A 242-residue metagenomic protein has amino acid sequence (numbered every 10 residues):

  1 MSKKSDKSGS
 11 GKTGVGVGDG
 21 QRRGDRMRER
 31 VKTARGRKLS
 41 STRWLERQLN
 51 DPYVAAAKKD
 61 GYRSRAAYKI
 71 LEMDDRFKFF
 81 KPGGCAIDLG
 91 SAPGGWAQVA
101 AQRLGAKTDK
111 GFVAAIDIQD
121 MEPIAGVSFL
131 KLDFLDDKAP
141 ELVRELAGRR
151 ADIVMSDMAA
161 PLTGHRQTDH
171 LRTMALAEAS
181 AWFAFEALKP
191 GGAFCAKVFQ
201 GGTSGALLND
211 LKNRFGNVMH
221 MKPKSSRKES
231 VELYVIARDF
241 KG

Functional and structural regions predicted by a protein language model:
S2-P82, A101: Class I SAM-dependent methyltransferase Rossmann-like catalytic core, especially the SAM/SAH-binding loop
K81-A92: Conserved class I S-adenosyl-L-methionine
G83, K107-K110, L188-A193: Short glycine-dipeptide loop
P93-T108: Conserved SAM-binding loop of SAM-dependent methyltransferases across substrates and taxa, primarily the Class I
D109-F112, I116-T163: S-adenosyl-L-methionine
L162-T173: Glycine/threonine-rich flexible loop motifs
M174-P190: A short glycine-rich, Lys/Arg-flanked "PGG" loop and its adjoining helix->strand segment in the class I
Q200-G242: Class I S-adenosyl-L-methionine
